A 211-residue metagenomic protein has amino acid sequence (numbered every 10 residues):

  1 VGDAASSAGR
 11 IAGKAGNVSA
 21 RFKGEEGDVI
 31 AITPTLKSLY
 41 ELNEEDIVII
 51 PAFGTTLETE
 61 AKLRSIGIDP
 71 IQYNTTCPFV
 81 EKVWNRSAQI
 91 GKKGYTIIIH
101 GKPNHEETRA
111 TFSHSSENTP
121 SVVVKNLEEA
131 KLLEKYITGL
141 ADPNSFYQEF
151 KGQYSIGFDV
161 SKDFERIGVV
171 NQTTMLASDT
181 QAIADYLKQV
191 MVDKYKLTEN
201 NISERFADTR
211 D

Functional and structural regions predicted by a protein language model:
V1-D211: The feature marks the mature, well-folded catalytic cores of soluble enzymes
